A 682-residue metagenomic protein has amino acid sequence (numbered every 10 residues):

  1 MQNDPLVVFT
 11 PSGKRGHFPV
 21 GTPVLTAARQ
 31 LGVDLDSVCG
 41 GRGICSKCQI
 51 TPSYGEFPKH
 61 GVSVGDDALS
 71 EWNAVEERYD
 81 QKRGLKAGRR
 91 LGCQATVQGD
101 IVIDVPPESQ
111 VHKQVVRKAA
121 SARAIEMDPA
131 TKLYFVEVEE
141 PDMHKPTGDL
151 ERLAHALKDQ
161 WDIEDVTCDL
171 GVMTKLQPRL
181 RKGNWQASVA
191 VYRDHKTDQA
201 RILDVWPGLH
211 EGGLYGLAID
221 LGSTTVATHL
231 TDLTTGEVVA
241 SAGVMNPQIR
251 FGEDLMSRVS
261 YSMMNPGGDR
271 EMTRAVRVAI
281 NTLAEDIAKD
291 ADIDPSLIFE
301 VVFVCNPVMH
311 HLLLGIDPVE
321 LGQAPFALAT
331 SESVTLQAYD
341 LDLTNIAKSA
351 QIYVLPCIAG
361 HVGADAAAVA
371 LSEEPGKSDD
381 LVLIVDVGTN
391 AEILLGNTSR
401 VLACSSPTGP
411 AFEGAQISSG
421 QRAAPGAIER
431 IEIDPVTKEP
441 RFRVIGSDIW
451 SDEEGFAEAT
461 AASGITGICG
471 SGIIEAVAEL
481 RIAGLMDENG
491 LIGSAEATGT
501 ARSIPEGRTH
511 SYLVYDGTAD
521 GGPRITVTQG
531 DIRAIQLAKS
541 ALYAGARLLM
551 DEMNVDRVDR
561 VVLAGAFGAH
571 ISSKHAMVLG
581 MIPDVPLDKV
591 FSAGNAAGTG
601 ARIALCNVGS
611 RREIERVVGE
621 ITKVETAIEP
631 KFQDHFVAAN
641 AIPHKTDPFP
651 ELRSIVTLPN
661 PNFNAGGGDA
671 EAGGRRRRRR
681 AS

Functional and structural regions predicted by a protein language model:
D34-D66, S70-D100: Local cysteine-cluster metal-coordination motifs and their immediate loop/turn environment, predominantly Fe-S cluster
N73, Y79-A218, S223, M272-R277 (+5 more regions): Nucleotide/phosphate-binding catalytic cleft detector across ATP-hydrolyzing and phosphate-transferring enzymes
I219-S223, T228-M256, E320-S333, A368 (+3 more regions): Glycine-rich phosphate-binding loop of actin/hexokinase-like ATP-binding domains
A279-D290, A366-V369, I535-R557: Phosphate/ATP-binding catalytic cores across multiple sugar-kinase/actin-like superfamilies, primarily ASKHA
C305-E320, G396, S503-E506, V555 (+3 more regions): Short glycine/threonine-rich loop-to-helix capping motif typified by GTGT followed within a few residues by an Asp-Pro
C357-S372, Q536-S540, V590-A627: Glycine-rich phosphate-binding/hydrolytic loop that grips phosphoryl groups
N397-L402, R547, D551-V618: Catalytic phosphate/nucleotide-handling subdomain of diverse soluble enzymes
R481-Y543, R547-D551: A contiguous, well-structured pocket-lining segment that forms one wall/lid of small-molecule binding clefts in soluble
